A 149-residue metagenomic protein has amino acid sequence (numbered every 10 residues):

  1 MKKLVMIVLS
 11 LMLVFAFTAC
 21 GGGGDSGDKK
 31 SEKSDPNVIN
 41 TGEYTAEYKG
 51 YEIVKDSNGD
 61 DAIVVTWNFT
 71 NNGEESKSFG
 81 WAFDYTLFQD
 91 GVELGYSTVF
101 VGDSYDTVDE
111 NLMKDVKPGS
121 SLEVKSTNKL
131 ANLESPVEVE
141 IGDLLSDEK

Functional and structural regions predicted by a protein language model:
M1-L4: Positively charged n-region of N-terminal signal peptides that target proteins for export
F15-A19: C-terminal motif of bacterial Sec signal peptides marking the signal peptidase cleavage site
G21-G24: Bacterial signal peptide processing site
G27-G59: Low-complexity, acidic Ser/Thr/Pro/Gly-rich terminal tails and inter-domain linkers that flank the onset of structured
N58, T70-S121: The feature marks short-to-medium sequence segments in extracytoplasmic or secretory-pathway proteins
D60-T66: Short, solvent-exposed loop/turn segments enriched in Ser/Thr/Gly
N68-F69, N128: Hydrophobic beta-strand positions in extracellular immunoglobulin-like domains
S121-K149: Short, surface-exposed ligand- or partner-binding patches at beta-edge/loop junctions that are enriched in aromatics
